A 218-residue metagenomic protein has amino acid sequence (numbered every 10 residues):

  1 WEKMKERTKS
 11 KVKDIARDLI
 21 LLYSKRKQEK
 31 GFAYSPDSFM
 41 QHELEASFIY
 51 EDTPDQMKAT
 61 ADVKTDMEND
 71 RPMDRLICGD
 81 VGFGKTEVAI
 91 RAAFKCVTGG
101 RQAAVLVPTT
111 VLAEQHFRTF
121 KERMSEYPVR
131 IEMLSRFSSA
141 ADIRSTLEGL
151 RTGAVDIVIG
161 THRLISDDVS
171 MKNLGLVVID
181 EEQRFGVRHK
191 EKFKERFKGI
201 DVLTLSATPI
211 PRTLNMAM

Functional and structural regions predicted by a protein language model:
W1-A104: Pre-Walker A segment
G82, I165, Q183: Catalytic acidic motif of RecA-like/P-loop NTPases
G100-R101, P128, G153: Glycine-centered short loops/turns at secondary-structure junctions
R101-F117, I131, R136, L205-A207 (+1 more regions): Short beta-strand-centered segment that lines the nucleotide-binding/catalytic pocket of NTP-utilizing
L112-G149: Conserved helix-turn-beta segment of the N-terminal RecA-like "Helicase ATP-binding" lobe in SF1/SF2 helicases
F137-V158, I165-L174: Conserved motor-coupling elements within RecA-like helicase/translocase cores
T161-H162, D180-E181: Walker B catalytic acidic pair
M171-L176, E182-M218: Post-DEXD/H (motif II) to motif III coupling segment of the RecA-like Helicase ATP-binding lobe
